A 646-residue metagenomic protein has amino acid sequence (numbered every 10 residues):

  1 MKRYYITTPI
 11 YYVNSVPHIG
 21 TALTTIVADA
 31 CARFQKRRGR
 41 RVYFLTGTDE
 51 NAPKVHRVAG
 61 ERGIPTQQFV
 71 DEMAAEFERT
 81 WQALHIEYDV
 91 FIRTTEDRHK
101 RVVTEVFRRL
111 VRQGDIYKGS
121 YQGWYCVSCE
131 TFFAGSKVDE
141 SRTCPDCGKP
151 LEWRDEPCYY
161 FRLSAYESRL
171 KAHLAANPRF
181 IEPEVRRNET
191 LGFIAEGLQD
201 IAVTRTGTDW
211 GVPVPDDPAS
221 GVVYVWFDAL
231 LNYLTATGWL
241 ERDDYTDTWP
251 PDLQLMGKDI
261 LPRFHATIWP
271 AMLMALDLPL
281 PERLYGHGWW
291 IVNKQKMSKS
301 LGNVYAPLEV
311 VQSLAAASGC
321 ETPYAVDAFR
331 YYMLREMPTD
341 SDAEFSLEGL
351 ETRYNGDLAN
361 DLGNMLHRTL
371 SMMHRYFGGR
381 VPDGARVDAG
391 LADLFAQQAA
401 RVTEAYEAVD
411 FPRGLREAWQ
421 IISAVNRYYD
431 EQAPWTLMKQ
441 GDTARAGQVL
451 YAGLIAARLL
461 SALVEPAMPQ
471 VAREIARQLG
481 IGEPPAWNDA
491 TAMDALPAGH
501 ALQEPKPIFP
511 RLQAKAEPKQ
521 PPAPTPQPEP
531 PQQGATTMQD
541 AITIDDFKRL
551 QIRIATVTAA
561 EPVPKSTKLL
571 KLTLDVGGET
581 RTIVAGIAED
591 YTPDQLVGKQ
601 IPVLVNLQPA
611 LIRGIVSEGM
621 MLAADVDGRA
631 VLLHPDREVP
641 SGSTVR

Functional and structural regions predicted by a protein language model:
M1-M73, V90-R108, R112, C129 (+4 more regions): N-terminal catalytic cores of NTP/NDP-binding nucleotidyl/phosphoryl-transfer enzymes
M1-T46, R98-V102, C147, R154-R375 (+1 more regions): Structured secondary-structure scaffolds
M73-E87: A glycine-rich helix N-cap at a beta->alpha junction
Q113-E167, K171: Cys/His-rich short segments
K118, W124, S341, G349-R386 (+2 more regions): Helix-rich, typically C-terminal accessory recognition domains appended to large enzymatic cores
A405, Q420-I421, Y428, A456 (+3 more regions): Beta-rich accessory regions
A472-D546: Intrinsic disorder at enzyme termini
P526-R646: Phosphate-backbone binding interfaces of nucleic-acid-interacting proteins
